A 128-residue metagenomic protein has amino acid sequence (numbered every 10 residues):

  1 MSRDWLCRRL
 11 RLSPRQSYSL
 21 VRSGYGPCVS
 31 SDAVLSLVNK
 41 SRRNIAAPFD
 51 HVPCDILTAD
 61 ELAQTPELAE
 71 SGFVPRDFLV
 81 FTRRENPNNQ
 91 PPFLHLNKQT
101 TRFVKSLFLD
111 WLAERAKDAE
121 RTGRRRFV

Functional and structural regions predicted by a protein language model:
M1-D4, D55-Q64, P75, N89-Q90: Short, charged amphipathic recognition helices of the HTH superfamily and cognate SANT/SANTA-like modules
R3-L6, F108: General secondary-structure propensity
R8-S36, T65-T101: Major-groove DNA-recognition helix of helix-turn-helix-type DNA-binding domains
C28-E61, T65, K105-V128: A short, Lys/Arg-enriched interface patch at domain edges and termini
